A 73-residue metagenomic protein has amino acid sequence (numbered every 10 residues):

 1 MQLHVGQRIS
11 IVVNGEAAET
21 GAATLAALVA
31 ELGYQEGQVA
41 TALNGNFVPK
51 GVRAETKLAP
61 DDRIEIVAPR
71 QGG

Functional and structural regions predicted by a protein language model:
M1-G72: Ubiquitin-like/PB1-type beta-grasp interaction modules and other compact soluble beta-rich domains
